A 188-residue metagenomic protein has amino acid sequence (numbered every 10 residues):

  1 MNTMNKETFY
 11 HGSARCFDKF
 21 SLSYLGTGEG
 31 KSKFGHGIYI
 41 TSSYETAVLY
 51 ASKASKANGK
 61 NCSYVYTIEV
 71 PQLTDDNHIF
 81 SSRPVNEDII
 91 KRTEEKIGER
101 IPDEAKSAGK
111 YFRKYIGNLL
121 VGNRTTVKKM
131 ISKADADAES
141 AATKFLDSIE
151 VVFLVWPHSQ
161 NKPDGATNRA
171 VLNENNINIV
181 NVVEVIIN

Functional and structural regions predicted by a protein language model:
M1-T3: Short, Lys/Arg-enriched N-terminal segments with co-localized hydrophobic residues within the first ~10-30 amino acids
N5-K33, T41, A51-N188: Active-site and NAD+-binding cores of ADP-ribose-processing enzymes
G37: Active-site rim elements
